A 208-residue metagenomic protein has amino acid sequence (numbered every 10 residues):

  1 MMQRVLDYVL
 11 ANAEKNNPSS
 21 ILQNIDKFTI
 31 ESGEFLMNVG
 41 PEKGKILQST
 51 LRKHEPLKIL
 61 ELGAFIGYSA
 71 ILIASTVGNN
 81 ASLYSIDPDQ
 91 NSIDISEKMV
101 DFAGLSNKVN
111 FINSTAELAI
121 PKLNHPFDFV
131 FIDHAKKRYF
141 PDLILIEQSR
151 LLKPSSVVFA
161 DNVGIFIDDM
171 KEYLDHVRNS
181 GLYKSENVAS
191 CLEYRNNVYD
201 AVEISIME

Functional and structural regions predicted by a protein language model:
M1-S19: N-terminal auxiliary segments of SAM/dcSAM-dependent transferases
L36-E117: SAM cofactor-binding core of SAM-dependent methyltransferases, primarily the Rossmann-like beta-alpha-beta module
P56, F127-D128, S155: Local beta-strand N-terminus motif with an aromatic residue
L60, F131, F159: N-terminal Rossmann-like NAD(P) cofactor-binding module of classical short-chain dehydrogenase/reductase
T76-V77, L123, R150-L152: A generic alpha-to-beta junction signature in SAM-dependent methyltransferases
P121-V130: A short acidic, Gly/Pro-enriched loop at the edge of an enzyme's catalytic core that lines a small-molecule cofactor
A135-K136: Switch II (G3) loop of P-loop NTPases
Y139-E208: C-terminal substrate-binding/active-site "lid" region of AdoMet-derived donor-dependent transferases
